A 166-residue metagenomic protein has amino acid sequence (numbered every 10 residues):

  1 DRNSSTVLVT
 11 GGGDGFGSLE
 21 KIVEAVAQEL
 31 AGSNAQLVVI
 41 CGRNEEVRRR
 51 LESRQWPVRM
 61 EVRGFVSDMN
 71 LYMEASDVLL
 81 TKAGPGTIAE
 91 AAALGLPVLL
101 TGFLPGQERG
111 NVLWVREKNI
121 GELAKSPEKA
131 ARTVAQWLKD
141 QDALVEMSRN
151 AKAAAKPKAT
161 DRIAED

Functional and structural regions predicted by a protein language model:
D1-A75, R109: Donor-nucleotide binding loops and adjacent catalytic segments primarily of GT-B fold Leloir glycosyltransferases
N70, I88-L94, L113: Short alpha-helical segment that forms part of, or immediately flanks, the ligand-binding pocket in carbohydrate-active
E74-G84: Acidic donor-binding loop of glycosyltransferase active sites
L79-T81, P97-G106: Short hydrophobic beta-strand element within catalytic cores of glycosyltransferases and related nucleotide-activated
L94-G95, G110-I120: Acidic, glycine-centered active-site loop in nucleotide-sugar glycosyltransferases
E117, E122-A143: C-terminal "capping" alpha-helix adjacent to the active site of nucleotide-linked donor transferases in cell-envelope
A143-P157: A short, well-ordered alpha-helix in the C-terminal region of glycosyltransferases
P157-D166: C-terminal alpha-helical cap of glycosyltransferases
